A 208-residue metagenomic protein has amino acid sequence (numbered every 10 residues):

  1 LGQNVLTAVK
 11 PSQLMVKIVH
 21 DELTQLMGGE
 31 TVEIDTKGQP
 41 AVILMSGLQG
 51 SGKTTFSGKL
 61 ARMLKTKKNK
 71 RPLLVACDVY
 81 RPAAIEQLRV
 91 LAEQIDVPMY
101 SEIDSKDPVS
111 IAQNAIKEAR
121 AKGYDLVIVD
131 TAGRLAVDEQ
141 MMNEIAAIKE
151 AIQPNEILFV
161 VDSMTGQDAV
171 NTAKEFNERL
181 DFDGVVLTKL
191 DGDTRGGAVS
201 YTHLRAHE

Functional and structural regions predicted by a protein language model:
L1-C77, A84-S105, I111-V129: Primarily NTPase-proximal linker/entry elements flanking Walker-type ATP/GTP-binding cores
T31, L60, E144, N171-A173 (+2 more regions): Short beta-alpha junctions and helix-cap segments that line functional grooves
N69-K70, I152-E156, L180-D183: Short glycine-/polar-rich loops that comprise or flank the Walker A/P-loop and associated switch/sensor motifs
C77, A132, V161-M164, V186-D193: G-domain G4 guanine-recognition motif of GTPases
A84-I85, V137-M142, A169-V170: Conserved ATPase-coupling elements of RecA-like P-loop NTPase cores
N143-D162: Inter-motif core of Ras-like GTPase G domains
K149, A169, A173-D183: Active-site/ligand-binding-proximal alpha/beta "capping" segment
T202-E208: Conserved small/polar residues in nucleotide/adenosyl-binding loops
